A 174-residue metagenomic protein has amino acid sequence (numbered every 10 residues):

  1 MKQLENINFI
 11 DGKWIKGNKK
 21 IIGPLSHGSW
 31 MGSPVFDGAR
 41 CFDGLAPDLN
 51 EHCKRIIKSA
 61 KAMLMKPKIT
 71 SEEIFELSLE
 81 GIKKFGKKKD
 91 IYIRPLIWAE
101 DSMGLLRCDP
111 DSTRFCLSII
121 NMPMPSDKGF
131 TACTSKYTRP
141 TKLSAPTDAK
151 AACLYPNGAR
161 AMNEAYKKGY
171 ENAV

Functional and structural regions predicted by a protein language model:
M1-K68, E72, E76-E80, W98 (+1 more regions): Helix-start/capping segments and mature chain N-termini
F75-G104: Short, acidic/charged, Gly/Pro-enriched secondary-structure junctions
